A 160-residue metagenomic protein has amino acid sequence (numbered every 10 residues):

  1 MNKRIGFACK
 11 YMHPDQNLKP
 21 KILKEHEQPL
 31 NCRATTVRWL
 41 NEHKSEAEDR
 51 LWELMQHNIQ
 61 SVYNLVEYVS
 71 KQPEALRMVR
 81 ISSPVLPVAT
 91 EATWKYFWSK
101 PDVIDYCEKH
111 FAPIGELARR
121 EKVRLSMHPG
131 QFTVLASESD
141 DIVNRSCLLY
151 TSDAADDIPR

Functional and structural regions predicted by a protein language model:
M1-R124, T133-A136, D141-R145: Alpha/beta catalytic barrel-like cores
H128: Conserved, mostly hydrophobic/aromatic
Q131-V134, D157: Residue-level preference for alpha-helix termini and adjacent loops
Y150-P159: Single conserved hydrophobic/aromatic residue that forms the stacking wall/gate of nucleotide- or nucleobase-binding
